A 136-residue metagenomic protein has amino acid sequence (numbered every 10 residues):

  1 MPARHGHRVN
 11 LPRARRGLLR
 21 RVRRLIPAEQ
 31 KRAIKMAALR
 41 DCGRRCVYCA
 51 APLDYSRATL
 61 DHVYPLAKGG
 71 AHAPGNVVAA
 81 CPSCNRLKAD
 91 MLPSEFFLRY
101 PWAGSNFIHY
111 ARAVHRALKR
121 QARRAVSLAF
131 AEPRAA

Functional and structural regions predicted by a protein language model:
P2-R45, R112-K119: Short, charged surface segments at domain edges that flank catalytic/cofactor-binding sites
L39, C81-P82: Residues within alpha-helical segments
R45, T59, A80: The −1 position to Zn-ligating cysteines in a subset of zinc-ribbon hairpins
V47-Y48, S83: Short, cysteine/histidine-rich loop/knuckle motifs that typically chelate Zn2+
A50-V77, M91-E95: Histidine-centered nuclease catalytic patch
G75-N76, S83-A136: A detector for short metal-coordination/catalytic motifs
